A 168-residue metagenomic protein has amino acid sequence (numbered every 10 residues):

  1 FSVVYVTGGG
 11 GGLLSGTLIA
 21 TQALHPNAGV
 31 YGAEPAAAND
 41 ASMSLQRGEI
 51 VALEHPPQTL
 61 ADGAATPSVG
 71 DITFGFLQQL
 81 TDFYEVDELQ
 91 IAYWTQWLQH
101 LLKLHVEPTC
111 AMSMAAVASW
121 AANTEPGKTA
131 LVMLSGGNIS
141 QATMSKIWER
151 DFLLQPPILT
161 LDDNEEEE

Functional and structural regions predicted by a protein language model:
F1-E168: PLP-dependent amino-acid enzyme catalytic core
